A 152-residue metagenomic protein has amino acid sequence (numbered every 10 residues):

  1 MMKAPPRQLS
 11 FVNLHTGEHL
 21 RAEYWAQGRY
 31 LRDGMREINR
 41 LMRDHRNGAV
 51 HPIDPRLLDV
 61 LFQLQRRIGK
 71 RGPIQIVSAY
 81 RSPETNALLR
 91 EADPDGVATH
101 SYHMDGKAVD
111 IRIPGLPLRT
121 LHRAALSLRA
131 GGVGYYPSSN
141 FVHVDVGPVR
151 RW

Functional and structural regions predicted by a protein language model:
M1-P5: N-terminal secretory targeting signals
R7-E23: Mature N-terminal segment immediately following signal peptide/propeptide cleavage in secreted/periplasmic
R7-V12, D93-W152: Catalytic cores and adjacent binding grooves of peptidoglycan-active enzymes
E18, K70-I74, R129-G132: Loop/turn elements at helix/coil->beta-strand transitions in domains of secreted/extracellular proteins
A22-E23, L88-R90: Short, solvent-exposed loop/turn and secondary-structure capping segments
Q27-V77: Active-site acidic/histidine clusters and adjacent loop/turn architecture that either coordinate catalytic ions
V60-Q65, S82-T85, M104, I111: Cysteine-centered nucleophilic/redox motifs
P73-A87: Acidic helix-start/capping segments at beta-turn-to-alpha-helix junctions
